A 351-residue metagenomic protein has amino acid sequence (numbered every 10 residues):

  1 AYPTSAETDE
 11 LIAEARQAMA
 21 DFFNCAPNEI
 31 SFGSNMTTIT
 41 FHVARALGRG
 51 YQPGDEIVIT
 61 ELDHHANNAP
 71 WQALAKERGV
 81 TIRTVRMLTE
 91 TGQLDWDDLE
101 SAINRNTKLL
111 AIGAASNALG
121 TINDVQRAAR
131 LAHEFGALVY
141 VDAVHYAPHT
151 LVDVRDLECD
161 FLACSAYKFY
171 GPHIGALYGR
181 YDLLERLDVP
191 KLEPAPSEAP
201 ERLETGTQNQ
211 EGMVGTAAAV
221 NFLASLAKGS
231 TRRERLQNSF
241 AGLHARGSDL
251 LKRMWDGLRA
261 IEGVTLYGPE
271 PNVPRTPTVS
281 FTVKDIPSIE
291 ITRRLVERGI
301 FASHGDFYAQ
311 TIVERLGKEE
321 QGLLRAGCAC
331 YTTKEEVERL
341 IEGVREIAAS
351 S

Functional and structural regions predicted by a protein language model:
A1-S351: Pyridoxal 5′-phosphate
